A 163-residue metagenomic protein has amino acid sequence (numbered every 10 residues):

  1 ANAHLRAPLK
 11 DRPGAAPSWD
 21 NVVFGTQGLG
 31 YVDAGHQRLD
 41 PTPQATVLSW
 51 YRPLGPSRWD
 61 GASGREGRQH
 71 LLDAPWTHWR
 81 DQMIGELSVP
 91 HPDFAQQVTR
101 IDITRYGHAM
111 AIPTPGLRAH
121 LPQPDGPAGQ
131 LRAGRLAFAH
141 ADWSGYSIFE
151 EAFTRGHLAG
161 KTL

Functional and structural regions predicted by a protein language model:
A1: Small-molecule pocket liners
H4-R6, K10-L163: Conserved flavin/dinucleotide-binding core of flavoenzymes
